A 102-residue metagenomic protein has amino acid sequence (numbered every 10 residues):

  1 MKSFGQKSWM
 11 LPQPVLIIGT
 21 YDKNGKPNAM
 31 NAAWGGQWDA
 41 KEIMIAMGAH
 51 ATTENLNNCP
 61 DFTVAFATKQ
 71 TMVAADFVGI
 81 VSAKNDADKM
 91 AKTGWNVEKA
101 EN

Functional and structural regions predicted by a protein language model:
M1-M30, G36-N102: Active-site-proximal mixed secondary-structure blocks
